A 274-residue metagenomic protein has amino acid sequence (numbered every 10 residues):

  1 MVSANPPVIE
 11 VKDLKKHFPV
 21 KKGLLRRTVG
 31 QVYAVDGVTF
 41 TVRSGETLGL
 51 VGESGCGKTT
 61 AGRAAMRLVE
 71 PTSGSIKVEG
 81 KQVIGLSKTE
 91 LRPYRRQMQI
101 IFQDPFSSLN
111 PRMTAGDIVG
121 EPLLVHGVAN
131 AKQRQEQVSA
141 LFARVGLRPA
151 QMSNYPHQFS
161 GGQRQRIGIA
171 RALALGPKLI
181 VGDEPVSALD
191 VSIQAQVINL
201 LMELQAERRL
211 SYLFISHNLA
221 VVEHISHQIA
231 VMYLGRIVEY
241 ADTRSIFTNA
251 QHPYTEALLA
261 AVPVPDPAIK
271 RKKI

Functional and structural regions predicted by a protein language model:
V2-P7, P19-R26, Q31, D242-I274: Short catalytic/signature loops enriched in Gly
L24-V29, V83-Q99, V125, K132 (+1 more regions): ABC ATPase NBD coupling module
G74-Q82: Conserved ABC transporter NBD signature motif
Q82, K132-A150, L259-A260: Conserved ABC ATPase "signature" region
Y155-F159, Q163: Conserved ABC ATPase signature
A174-K178: A short, proline-enriched helix->beta-strand linker immediately N-terminal to the Walker B motif in ABC-type P-loop
